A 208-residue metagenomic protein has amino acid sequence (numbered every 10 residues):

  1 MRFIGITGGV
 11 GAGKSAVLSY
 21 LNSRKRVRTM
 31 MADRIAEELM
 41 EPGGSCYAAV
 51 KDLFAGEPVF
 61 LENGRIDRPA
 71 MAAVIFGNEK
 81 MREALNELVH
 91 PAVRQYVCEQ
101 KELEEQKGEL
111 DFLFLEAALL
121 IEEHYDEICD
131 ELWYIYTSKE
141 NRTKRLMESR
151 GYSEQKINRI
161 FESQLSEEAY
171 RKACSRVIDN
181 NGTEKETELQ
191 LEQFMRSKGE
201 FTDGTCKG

Functional and structural regions predicted by a protein language model:
I6: Hydrophobic anchor at the beta1->P-loop junction of P-loop NTPases
A12: ATP-binding Walker
S15: Walker A/P-loop
V27-M40: Short beta-strand-centered segment that lines the nucleotide-binding/catalytic pocket of NTP-utilizing
E37-E109: ATP-dependent small-molecule kinase phosphotransfer cores that center on conserved nucleotide phosphate-binding segments
V97, D126-I128, E148, Y152-K198 (+1 more regions): Small-molecule kinase domains that catalyze NTP-dependent phosphoryl transfer to phosphate-bearing small molecules
C98-K107, L113-S149: ATP-dependent NMP and nucleoside kinases share a basic, alpha-helical "lid"
